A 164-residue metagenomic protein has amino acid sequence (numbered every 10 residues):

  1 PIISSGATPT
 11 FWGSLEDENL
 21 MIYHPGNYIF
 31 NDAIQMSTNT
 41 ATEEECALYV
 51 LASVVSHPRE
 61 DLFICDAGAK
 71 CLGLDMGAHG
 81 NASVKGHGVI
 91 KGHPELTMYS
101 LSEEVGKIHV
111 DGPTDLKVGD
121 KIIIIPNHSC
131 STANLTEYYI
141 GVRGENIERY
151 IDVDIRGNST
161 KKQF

Functional and structural regions predicted by a protein language model:
P1-F164: Active-site anion/phosphate-binding pocket segments in diverse small-molecule metabolic enzymes
